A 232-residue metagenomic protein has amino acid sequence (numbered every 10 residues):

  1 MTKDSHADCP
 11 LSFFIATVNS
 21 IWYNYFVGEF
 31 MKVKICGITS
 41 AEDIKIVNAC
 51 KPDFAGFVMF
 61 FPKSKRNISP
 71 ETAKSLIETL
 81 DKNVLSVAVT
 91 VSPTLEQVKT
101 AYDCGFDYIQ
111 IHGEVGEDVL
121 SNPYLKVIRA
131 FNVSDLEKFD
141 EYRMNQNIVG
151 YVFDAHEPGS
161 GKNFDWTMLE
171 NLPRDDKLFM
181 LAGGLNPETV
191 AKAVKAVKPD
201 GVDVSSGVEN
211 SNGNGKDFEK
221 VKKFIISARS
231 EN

Functional and structural regions predicted by a protein language model:
M1, I15-I21, V27: Short hydrophobic transmembrane-like helices used for membrane targeting/insertion
M1-L11: Targeting/processing segments of secretory and organellar proteins
Y23-N232: Conserved N-terminal beta1-alpha1 strand-loop-helix module at the mouth
